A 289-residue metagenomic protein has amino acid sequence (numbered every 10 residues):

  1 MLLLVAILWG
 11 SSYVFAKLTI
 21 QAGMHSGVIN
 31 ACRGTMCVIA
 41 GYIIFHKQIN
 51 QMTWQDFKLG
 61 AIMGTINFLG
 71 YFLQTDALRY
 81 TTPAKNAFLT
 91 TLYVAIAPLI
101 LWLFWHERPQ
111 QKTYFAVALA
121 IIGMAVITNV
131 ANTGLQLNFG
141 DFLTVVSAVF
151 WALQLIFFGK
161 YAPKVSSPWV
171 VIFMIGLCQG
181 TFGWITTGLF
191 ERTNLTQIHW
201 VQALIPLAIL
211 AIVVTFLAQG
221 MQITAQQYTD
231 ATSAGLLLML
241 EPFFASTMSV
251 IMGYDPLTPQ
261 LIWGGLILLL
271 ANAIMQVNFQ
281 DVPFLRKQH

Functional and structural regions predicted by a protein language model:
M1, G27-I43, A116-I122, F139-L143 (+2 more regions): Hydrophobic alpha-helical transmembrane segments of multi-pass integral membrane proteins, especially transporters
M1-V28, C32, T65, L73 (+3 more regions): Glycine-/small-residue-enriched transmembrane alpha-helix faces in small-molecule transporters and effluxers
L8-Y13, Y42-T90, V126, A211-T229: Specific transmembrane alpha-helical segments of multi-pass solute transporters/efflux pumps, especially DMT/EamA
A22-G27, A31, M52-F57, N129-F150 (+2 more regions): Juxtamembrane helix-entry segments on the extracytoplasmic side of multipass membrane proteins
A31-C32, N86-L92, F158-G180, T215-I251: Helix-helix packing/entry segments at the starts of transmembrane helices
G34, N129-V130, A203, M239-H289: C-terminal-most transmembrane helix of multi-pass membrane proteins
A40, I44-I49, Q74, Y93-A118 (+1 more regions): C-terminal transmembrane-helix exit sites in multi-pass transporters
G41, A61, P109-V130, A148 (+1 more regions): Hydrophobic transmembrane alpha-helices of multi-pass small-molecule transport proteins
